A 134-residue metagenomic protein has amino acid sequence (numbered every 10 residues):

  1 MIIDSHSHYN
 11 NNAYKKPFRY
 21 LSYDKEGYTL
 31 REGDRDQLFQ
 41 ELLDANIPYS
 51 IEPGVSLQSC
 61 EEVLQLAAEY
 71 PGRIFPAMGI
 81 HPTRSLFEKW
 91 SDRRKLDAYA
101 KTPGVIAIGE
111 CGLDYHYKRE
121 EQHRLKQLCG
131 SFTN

Functional and structural regions predicted by a protein language model:
M1-N134: Mid-domain alpha/beta scaffold segments of enzyme catalytic cores
